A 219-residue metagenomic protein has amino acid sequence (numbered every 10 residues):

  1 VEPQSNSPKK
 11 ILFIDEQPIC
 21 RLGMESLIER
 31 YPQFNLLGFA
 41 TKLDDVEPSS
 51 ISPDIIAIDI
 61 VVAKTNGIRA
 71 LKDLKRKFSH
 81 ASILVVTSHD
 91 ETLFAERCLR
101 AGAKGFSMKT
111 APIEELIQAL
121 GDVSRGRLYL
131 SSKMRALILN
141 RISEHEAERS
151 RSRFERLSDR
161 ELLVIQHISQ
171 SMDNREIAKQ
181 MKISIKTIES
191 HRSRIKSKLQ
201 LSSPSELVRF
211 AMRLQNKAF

Functional and structural regions predicted by a protein language model:
S7-C20, M24-I28, I56, L157: Conserved acidic segment of CheY-like receiver
Q33-K42, L201: Short hydrophobic/Thr-rich beta-strand motif most characteristic of the beta2 strand and flanking loop of CheY-like
F39-I55: Acidic, metal-coordinating helix/loop segments flanking the phosphotransfer/catalytic sites of two-component signaling
D59-I60, T87: Active-site residues of response regulator receiver
N66-R69: Acidic catalytic/metal-coordinating carboxylates
F94-R100, K104-D159, L163, R213-A218: Short, flexible helix-to-coil linker/hinge segments that flank and couple to helix-turn-helix
S150-K186: Helix-turn-helix DNA-binding segment
S193-F219: Basic, Lys/Arg-enriched C-terminal extension of HTH/homeodomain DNA-binding domains
